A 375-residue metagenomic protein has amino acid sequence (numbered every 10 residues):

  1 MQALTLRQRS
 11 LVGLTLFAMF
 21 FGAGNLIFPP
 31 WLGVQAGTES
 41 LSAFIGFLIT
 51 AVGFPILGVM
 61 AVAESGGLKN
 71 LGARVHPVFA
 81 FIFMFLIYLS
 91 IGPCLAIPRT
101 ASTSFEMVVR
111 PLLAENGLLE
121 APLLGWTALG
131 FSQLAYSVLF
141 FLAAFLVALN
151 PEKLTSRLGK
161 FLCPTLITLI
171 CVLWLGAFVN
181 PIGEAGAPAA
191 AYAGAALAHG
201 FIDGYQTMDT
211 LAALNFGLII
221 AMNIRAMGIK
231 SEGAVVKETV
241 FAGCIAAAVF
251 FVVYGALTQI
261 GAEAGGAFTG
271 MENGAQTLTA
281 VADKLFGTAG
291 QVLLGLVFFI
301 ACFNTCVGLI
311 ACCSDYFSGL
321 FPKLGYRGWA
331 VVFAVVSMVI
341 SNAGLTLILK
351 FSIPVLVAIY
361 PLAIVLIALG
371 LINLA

Functional and structural regions predicted by a protein language model:
L6-L16, L41, P77-I91, A135-V138 (+3 more regions): Select transmembrane alpha-helical segments in multipass membrane proteins
L11-F21, L175-G183, A191-L257, G295-T305: Hydrophobic, membrane-embedded alpha-helices of multi-pass small-molecule transporters
L32, S102-F131, R225-A226, C306-V332: Helix-loop-helix connectors at the membrane interface of multi-pass transporters/channels
G53, L57, T165-A177, T239-G265 (+1 more regions): Selective recognition of specific alpha-helical transmembrane segments in multi-pass small-molecule
A63-N70, F141-L162, A226-I229, M338-K350 (+1 more regions): Membrane-water interface regions at transmembrane-helix termini and the short interhelical loops of multi-pass membrane
K69-H76, V253-F303, G319, P354: TM-loop-TM module centered on a large, flexible mid-protein loop between adjacent transmembrane helices in multi-pass
P93, I97, I167-A193, T210-L211 (+2 more regions): Hydrophobic alpha-helical segments and their helix-loop junctions in multi-pass secondary transporters
V147-A177, S352-I364: Membrane-interface loop-to-helix entry segments
